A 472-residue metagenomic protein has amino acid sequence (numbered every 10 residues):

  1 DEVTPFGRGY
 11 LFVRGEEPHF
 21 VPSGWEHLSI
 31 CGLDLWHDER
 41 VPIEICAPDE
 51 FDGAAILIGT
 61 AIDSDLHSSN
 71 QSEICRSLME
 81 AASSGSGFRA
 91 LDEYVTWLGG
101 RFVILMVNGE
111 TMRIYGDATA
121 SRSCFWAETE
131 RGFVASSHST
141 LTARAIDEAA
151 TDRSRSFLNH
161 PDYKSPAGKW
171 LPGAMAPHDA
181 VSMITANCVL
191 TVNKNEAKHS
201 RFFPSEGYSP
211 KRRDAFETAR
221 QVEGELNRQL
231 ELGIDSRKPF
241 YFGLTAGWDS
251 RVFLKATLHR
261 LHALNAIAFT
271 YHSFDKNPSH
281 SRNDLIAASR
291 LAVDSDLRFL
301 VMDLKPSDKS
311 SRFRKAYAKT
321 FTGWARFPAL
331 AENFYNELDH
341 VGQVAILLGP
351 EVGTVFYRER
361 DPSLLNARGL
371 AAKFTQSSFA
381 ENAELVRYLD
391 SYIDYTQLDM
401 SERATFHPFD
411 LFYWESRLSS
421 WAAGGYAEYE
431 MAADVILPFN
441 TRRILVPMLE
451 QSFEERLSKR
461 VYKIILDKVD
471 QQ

Functional and structural regions predicted by a protein language model:
D1-F242, D249-F299: Cysteine-centered catalytic environments shared across enzyme families
E2, E110-R113, E130, K194 (+3 more regions): ATP-dependent adenylate-handling active sites, centered on carboxylate activation for C-N bond formation
